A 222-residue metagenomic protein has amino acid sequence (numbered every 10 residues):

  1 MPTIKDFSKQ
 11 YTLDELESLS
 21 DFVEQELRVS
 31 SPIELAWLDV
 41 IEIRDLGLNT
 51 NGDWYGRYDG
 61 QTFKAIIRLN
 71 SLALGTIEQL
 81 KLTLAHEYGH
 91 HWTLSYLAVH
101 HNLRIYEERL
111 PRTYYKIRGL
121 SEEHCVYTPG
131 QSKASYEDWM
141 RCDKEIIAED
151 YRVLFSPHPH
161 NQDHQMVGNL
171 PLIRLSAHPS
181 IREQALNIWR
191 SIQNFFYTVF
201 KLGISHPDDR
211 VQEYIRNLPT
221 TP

Functional and structural regions predicted by a protein language model:
P2-T62: Auxiliary, metal-adjacent structural segments of Zn-dependent hydrolase domains
K5, L74, K133-E137: A short, mixed-charge helix-start or loop-turn motif at secondary-structure junctions
Q10-E17, L74-Q79, T83, D138-C142: Soluble non-cytosolic domains of exported or imported proteins
L16-S20, E24, A85, E145 (+2 more regions): Extracytoplasmic/secreted envelope proteins and their assembly/folding machinery, especially bacterial periplasmic
S20-S31, Y88, W92, Y151 (+1 more regions): Hydrophobic, Leu/Ile/Phe/Ala-enriched alpha-helical segments that form helix-helix packing faces
I43-T83, Y88-S95: Active-site scaffold of zinc-dependent metalloenzymes
Y88-Y106, I147, F155-H160: Catalytic Zn2+-binding segment of zinc metalloproteases
R109-P222: Metalloprotease/metallohydrolase-associated module, dominated by Zn2+-dependent proteases
